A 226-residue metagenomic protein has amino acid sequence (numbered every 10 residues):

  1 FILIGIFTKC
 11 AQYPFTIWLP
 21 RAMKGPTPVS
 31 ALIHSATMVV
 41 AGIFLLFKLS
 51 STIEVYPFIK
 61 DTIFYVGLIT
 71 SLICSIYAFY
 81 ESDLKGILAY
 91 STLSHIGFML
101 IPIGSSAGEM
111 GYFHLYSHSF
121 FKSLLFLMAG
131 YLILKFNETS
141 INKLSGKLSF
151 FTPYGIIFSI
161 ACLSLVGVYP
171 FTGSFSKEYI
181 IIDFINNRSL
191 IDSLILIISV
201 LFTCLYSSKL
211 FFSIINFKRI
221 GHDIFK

Functional and structural regions predicted by a protein language model:
F1-K226: Hydrophobic transmembrane alpha-helices and their helix-loop junctions in integral membrane proteins
